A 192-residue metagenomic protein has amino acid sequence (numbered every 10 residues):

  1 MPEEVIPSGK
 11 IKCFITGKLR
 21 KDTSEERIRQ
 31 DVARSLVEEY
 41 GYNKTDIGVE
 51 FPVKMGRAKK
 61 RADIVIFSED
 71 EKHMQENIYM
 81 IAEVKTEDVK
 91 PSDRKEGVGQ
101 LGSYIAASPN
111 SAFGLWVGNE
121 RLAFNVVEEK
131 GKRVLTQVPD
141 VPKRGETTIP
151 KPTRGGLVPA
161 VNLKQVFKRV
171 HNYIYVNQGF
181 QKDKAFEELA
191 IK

Functional and structural regions predicted by a protein language model:
M1-K59, V65-K192: Non-catalytic, mostly N-terminal accessory regions of nucleic-acid modification and defense proteins
